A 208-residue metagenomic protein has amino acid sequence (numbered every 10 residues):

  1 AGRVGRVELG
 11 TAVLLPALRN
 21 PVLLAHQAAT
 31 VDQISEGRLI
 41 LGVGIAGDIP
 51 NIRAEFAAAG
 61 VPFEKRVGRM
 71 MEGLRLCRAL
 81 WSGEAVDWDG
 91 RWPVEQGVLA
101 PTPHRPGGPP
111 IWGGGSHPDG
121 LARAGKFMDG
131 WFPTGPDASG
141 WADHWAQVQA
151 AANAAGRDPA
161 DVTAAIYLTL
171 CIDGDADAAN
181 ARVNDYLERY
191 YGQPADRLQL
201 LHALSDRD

Functional and structural regions predicted by a protein language model:
A1-D208: Active-site-adjacent structural elements that line small-molecule/cofactor binding pockets in enzymes
